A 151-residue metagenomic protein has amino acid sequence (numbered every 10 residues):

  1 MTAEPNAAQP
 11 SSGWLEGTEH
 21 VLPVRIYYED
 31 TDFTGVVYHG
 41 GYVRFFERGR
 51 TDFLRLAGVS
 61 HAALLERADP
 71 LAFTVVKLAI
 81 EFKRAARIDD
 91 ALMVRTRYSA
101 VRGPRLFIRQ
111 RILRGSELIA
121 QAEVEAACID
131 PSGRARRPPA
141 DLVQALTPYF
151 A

Functional and structural regions predicted by a protein language model:
T2-V76, P131-A151: Hot-dog-fold acyl-thioester-processing enzymes
G13-L15, L113-E117: A short, structured loop/turn motif at beta-sheet edges
R25, A79, E125: Short aromatic/hydrophobic contact patches that present stacked aromatics for nucleic-acid/ligand binding
F53-A100, R105, A120-Q121: Hydrophobic beta-strand-centered segment that forms part of the acyl-chain substrate-binding groove
K83, R111-L113: Core beta-strand residues in small-molecule sensory/regulatory alpha/beta domains
R109-R111, A126: Generic short beta-strand
E117-P138: C-terminal end-helix/capping segment
